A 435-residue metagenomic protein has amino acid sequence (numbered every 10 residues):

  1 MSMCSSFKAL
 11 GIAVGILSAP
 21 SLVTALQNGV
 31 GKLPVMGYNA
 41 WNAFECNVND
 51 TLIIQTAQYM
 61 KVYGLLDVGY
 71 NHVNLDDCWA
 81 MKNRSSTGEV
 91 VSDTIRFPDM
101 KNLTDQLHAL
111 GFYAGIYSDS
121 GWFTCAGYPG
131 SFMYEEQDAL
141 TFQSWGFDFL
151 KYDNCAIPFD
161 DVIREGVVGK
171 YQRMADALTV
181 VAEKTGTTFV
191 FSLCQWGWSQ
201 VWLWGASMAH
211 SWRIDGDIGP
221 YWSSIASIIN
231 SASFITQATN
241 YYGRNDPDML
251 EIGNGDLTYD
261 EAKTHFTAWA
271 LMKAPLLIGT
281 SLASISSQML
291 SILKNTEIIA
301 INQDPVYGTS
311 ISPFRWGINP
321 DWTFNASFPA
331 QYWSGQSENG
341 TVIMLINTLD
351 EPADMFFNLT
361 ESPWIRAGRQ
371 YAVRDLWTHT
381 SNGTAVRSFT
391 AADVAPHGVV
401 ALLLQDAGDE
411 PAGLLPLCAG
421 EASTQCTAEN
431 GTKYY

Functional and structural regions predicted by a protein language model:
M1-A25: Fungal secretory targeting signals
V23-I54, Y59, L178-T179, T187-F189 (+3 more regions): N-terminal module-boundary/linker segments of secreted carbohydrate-active enzymes
P34-A40, G69-D76, Y113-S118, D148-D153 (+7 more regions): Structural recognition of the beta-strand scaffold that forms the well-ordered cores of secreted hydrolase catalytic
T56-D161: Aromatic-lined carbohydrate-binding/catalytic grooves of carbohydrate-active enzymes
F112-P129, T179-V201: Aromatic-lined carbohydrate-recognition surfaces of secreted/lumenal glycan-active proteins
Q137, E183-K184, T188-S281: Glycan-recognition surfaces
W269-M272, L277-G279, F324-W364: Carbohydrate-binding surface patches
G383-Y435: C-terminal beta-strand-rich structural cap/linker in extracellular carbohydrate-active enzymes
